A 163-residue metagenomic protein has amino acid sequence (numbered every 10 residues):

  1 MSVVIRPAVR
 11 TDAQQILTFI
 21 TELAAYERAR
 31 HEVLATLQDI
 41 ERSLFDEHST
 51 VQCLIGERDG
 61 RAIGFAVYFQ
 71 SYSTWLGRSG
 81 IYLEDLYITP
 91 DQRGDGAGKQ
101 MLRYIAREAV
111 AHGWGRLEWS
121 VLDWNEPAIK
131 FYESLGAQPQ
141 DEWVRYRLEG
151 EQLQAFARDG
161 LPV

Functional and structural regions predicted by a protein language model:
V4-I16: A short beta-loop-alpha structural element at the N-terminal edge of CoA-dependent acyl/N-acetyltransferase catalytic
L17-S43: Conserved GNAT-fold acetyl-CoA-binding loop/helix
R42-I55, Y82: A short helix-loop-beta-strand connector motif used in the catalytic cores of GNAT acetyltransferases and, in some
V51-A66: Conserved beta-hairpin
Y68-W75: A conserved beta-strand-loop-helix scaffold within acyl/acetyltransferase catalytic domains
T89, Q100-R116, Q138: Conserved acyl-CoA
K99, R103, D123-E142: Conserved active-site alpha-helix within GNAT-family acetyltransferase domains
W119-A128, R147-G150: Conserved beta-strand-loop-alpha-helix junction that forms the acyl-donor binding cleft
